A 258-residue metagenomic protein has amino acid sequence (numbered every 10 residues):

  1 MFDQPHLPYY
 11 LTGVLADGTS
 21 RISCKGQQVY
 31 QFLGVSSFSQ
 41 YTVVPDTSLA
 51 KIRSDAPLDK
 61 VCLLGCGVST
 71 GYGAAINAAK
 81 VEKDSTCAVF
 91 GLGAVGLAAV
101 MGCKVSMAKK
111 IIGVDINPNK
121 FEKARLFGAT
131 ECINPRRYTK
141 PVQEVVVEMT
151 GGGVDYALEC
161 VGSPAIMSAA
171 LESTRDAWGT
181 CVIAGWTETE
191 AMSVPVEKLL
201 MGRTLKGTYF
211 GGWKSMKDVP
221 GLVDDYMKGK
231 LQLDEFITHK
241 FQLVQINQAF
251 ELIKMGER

Functional and structural regions predicted by a protein language model:
M1-L49: Glycine-rich phosphate/adenylate-binding loop and adjacent beta-alpha elements of nucleotide- or dinucleotide-binding
S23-F38, A56-N77, V89-A98: A glycine-rich, Thr/Ser-enriched phosphate-binding loop motif common to dinucleotide/cofactor-binding enzymes
D55-L58, K80-T86, G152: Short helix-loop-beta connector
T86-L92, K104-E172: Adenosine-nucleotide cofactor-binding segment
N117, T187, G211: Residues in the short beta-alpha loop(s) of Rossmann-like NAD(P)-binding domains
V145, G152, S168-E172, M216-R258: C-terminal hydrophobic helical "lid"/dimerization subdomain of Rossmann-like NAD(P)H-dependent oxidoreductases
T174-D176: Helix-to-beta-strand junctions that scaffold the AdoMet/dcAdoMet cofactor pocket in Class I SAM-dependent enzymes
T180-V182, S193-E235, E257: Rossmann-fold dehydrogenase core element
